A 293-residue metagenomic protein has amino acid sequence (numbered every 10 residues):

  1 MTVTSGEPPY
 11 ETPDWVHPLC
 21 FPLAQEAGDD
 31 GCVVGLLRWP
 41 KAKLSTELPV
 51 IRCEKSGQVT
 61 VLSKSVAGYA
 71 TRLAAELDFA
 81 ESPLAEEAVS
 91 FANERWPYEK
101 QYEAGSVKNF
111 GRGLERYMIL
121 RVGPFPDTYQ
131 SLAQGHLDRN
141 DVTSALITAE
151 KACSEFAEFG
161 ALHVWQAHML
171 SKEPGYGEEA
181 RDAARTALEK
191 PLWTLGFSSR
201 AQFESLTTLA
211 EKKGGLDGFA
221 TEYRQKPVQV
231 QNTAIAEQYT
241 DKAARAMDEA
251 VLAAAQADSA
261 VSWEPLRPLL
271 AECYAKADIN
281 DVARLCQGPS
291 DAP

Functional and structural regions predicted by a protein language model:
M1-K41, A104-V107, R121-Y129, G135-T143 (+2 more regions): A surface-exposed partner-binding patch
T2-G123: Long, contiguous interaction/recruitment modules in multidomain scaffold/adaptor proteins
